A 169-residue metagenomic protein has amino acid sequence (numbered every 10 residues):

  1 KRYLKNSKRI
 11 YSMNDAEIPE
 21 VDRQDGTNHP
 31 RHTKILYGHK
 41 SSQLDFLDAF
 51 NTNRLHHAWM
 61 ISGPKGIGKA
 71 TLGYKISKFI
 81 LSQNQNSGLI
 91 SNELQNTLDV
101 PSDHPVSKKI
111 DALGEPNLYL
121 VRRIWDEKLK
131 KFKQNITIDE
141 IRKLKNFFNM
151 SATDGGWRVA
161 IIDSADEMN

Functional and structural regions predicted by a protein language model:
Y3-M168: Clamp-loader machinery-focused feature within the broader ASCE/P-loop NTPase space
